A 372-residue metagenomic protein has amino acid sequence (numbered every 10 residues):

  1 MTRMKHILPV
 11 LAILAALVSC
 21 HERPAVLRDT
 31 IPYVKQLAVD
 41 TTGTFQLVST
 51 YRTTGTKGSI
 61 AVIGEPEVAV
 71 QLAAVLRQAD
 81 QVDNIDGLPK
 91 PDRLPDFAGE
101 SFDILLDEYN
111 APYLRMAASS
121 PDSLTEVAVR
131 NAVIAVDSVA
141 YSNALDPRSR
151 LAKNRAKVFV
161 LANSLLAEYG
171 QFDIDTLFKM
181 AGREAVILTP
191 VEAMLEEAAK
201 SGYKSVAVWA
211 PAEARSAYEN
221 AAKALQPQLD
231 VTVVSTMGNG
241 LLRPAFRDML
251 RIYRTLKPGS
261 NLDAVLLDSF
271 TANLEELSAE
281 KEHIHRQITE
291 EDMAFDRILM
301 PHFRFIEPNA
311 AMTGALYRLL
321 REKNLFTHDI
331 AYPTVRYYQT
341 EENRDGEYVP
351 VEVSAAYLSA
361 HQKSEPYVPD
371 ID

Functional and structural regions predicted by a protein language model:
M4-A12: Sec-dependent signal peptide recognition, specifically the positively charged N-region followed immediately by
L11-L14, A331: Generic detection of intrinsically disordered/low-complexity segments and helix-coil linkers/edges
L17-S19: C-terminal motif of bacterial Sec signal peptides marking the signal peptidase cleavage site
H21-D372: Non-catalytic structural scaffold of enzyme domains
